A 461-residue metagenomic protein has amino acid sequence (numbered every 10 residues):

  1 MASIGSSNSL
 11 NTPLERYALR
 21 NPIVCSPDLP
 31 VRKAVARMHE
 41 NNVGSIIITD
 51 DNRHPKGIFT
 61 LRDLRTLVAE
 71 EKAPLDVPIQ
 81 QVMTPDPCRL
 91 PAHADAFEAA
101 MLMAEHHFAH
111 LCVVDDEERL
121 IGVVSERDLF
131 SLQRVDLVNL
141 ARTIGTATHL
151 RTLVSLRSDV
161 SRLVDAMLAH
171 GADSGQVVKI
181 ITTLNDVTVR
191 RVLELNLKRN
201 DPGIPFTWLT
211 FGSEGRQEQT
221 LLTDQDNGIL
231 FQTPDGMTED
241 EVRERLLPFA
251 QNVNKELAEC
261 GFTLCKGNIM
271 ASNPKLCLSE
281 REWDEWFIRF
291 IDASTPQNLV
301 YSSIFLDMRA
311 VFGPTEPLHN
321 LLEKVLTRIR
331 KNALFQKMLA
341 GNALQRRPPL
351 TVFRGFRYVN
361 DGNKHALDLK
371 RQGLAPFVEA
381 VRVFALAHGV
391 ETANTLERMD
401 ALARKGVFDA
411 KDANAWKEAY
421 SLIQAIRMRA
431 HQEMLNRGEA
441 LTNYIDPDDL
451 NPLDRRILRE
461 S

Functional and structural regions predicted by a protein language model:
M1-E194, K198-L209, S213-E214, T233-G236 (+2 more regions): Tandem CBS (Cystathionine beta-synthase) repeat/Bateman regulatory domains
T60, S125-E126, Q219-T223, L276-S279: Short acidic, glycine/serine/threonine-rich loops at helix termini
D115, G171-A172, V192-N200, G261-N268 (+2 more regions): Long, hydrophobic, amphipathic alpha-helical segments used as structural scaffolds
D159-L168, I180-R191, R199-P205, E239-I304 (+2 more regions): Conserved catalytic core of two-metal-ion nucleotidyltransferases
A169-V178, L230-D240, N360-H365, F408 (+1 more regions): Glycine- and acidic
R191-L195, D224, F249-C260, E379 (+4 more regions): Generic, well-ordered alpha-helical scaffold segments in large soluble proteins
I204-P205, E316-H319, E323-S461: Conserved nucleotidyltransferase catalytic core and NTase-mimicking acidic/glycine-rich helix/loop elements in nucleic
Q217-E244, I426: Catalytic metal-binding acidic patch
